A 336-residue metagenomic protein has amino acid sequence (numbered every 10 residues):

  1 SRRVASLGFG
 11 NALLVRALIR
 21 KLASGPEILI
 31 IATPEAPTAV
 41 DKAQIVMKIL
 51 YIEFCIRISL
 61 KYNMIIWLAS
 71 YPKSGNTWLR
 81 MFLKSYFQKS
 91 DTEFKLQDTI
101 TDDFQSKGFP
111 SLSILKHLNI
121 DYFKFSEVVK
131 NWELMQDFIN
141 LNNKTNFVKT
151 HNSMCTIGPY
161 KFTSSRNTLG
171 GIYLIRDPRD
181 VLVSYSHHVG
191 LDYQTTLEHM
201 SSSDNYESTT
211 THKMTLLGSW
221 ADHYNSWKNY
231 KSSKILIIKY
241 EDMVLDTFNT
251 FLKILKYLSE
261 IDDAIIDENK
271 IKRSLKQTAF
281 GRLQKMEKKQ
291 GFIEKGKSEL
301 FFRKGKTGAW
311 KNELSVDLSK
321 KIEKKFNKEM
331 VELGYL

Functional and structural regions predicted by a protein language model:
S1, S6-G10, S24-E27, P34-P37: Intrinsically disordered, low-complexity segments enriched in small polar residues
A17, P26-I31, A36, K42-I45: Intrinsic low-complexity, disordered N-terminal segments enriched in polar/charged/small residues
S59-I237, G296, R303-L336: PAPS-dependent sulfotransferase catalytic domain
A69, S232-Y257: Phosphate-binding beta-loop-alpha motif at adenosine-nucleotide cofactor sites
F87-K89, T250-A264: Non-catalytic, well-ordered alpha-helical segments in soluble enzyme domains
K276-S298: Short acidic/His-enriched helical or mixed secondary-structure segments at domain edges of catalytic enzymes and some
